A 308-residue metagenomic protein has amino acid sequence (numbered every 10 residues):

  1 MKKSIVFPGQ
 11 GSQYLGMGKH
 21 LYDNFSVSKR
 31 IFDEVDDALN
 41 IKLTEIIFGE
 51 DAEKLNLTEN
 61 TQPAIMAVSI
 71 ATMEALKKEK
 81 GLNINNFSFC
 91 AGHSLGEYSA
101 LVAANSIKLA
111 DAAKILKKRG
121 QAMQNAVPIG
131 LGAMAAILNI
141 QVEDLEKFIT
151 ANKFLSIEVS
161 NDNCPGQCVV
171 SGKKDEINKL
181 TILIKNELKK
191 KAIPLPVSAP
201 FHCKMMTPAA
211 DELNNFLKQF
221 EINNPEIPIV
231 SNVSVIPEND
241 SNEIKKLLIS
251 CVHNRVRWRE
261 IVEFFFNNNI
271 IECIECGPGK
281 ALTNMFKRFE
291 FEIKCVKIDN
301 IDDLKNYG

Functional and structural regions predicted by a protein language model:
K2-D144, E272-I301: FabD-like malonyl-/acyl-CoA
Q10-S12, L39, A104-H253: Alpha/beta catalytic cores of group-transfer enzymes, especially the acyltransferase/condensing modules of polyketide
T61-P63, P200, R255: Glycine-rich phosphate/pyrophosphate-binding beta-alpha loops
S88, L155, K190, I271-E272: Short acidic/polar active-site loop segments enriched in Thr and Asp
K185, F266-N269: Non-catalytic positions within long, well-ordered alpha-helices that form the structural scaffold/packing of enzyme
L195-V197, F266, D299-N300: Short glycine-rich catalytic loops that host catalytic nucleophiles or stabilize transition states across multiple
V256-F264: A short, well-structured juxtamembrane/interface segment
D303-G308: Short, charged, surface-exposed secondary-structure boundary motifs
